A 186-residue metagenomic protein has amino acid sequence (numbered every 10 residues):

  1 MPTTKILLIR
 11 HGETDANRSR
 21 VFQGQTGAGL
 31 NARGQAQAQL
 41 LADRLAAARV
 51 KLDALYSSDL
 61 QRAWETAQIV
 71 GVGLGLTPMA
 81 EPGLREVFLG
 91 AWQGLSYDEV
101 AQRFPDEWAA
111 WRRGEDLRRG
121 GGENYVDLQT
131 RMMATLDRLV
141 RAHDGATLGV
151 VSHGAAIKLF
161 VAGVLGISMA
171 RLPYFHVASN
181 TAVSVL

Functional and structural regions predicted by a protein language model:
P2-L7, A54: Extreme N-terminal starter segment of soluble prokaryotic enzymes
I6, L139, A146-S152: Generic beta-sheet signal
R10-T77: Active-site-proximal alpha-helix that buttresses catalytic centers in soluble enzyme cores
A47-K51, L139-A146: Glycine-rich phosphate-binding loop signature in dinucleotide/nucleotide-binding domains
S57-S58, T130, V151-S152: Short beta-strand scaffold positions
V72-M133: Phosphate-handling substructures
G154-K158: GST superfamily/GST-like fold recognition
S168-L186: Domain-level recognition of soluble alpha/beta enzyme cores, biased toward histidine phosphatases/phosphomutases
